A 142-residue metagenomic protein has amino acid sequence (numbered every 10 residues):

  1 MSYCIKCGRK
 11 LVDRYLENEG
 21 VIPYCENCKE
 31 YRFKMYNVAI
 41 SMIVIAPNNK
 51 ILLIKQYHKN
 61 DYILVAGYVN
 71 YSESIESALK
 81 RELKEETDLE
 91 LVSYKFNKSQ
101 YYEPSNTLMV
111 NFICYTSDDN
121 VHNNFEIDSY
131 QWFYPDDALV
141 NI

Functional and structural regions predicted by a protein language model:
M1-S41: Acidic, metal-coordinating catalytic segment for phosphate/diphosphate chemistry, firing primarily on the Nudix
Y3, S41, K50, N111 (+1 more regions): Conserved beta-strand and immediately adjacent loop positions that scaffold enzyme active sites
Y15, I43, V121-N124: Short secondary-structure boundary/capping segments
G20, N37, A46, P104-T107 (+1 more regions): A generic fold-level signal
Y24, I63, N111: Conserved beta-strand segments that form the floor/walls of ligand-binding pockets within enzyme and binding domains
I45-E86: Conserved Nudix-box catalytic region and its N-terminal flanking loop in Nudix hydrolases and closely related
V69-S93, N97-I142: Unchanged
